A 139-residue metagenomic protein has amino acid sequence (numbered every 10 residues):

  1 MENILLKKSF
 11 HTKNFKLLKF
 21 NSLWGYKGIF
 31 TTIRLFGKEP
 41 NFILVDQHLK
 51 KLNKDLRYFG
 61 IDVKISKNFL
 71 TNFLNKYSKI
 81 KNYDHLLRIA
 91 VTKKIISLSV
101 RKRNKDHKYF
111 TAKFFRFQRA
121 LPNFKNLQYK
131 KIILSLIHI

Functional and structural regions predicted by a protein language model:
M1-K76, T92-I137: Helix-start/capping segments and mature chain N-termini
Y77-K93: Long amphipathic N-terminal alpha/beta scaffold segment
